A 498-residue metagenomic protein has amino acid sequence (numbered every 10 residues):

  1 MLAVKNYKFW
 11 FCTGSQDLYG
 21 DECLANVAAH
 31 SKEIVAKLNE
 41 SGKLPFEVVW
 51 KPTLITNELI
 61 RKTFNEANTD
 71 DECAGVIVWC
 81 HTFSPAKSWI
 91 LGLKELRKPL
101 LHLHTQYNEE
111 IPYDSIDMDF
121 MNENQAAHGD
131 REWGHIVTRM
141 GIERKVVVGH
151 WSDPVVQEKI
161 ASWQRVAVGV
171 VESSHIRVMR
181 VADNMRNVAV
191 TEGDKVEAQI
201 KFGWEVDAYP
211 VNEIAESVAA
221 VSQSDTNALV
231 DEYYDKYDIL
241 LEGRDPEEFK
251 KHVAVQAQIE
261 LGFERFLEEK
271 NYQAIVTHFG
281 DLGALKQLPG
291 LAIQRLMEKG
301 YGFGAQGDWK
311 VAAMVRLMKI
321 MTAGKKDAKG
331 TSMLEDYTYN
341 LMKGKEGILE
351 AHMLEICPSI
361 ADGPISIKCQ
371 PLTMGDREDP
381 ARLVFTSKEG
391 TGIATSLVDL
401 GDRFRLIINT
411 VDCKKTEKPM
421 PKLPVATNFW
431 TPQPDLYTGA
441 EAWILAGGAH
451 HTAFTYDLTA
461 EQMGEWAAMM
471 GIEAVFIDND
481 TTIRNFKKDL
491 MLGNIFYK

Functional and structural regions predicted by a protein language model:
A3-N26, H175-N184: Short beta-strand segments enriched in small/hydrophobic residues
A25-S41: Short catalytic helix/loop segments, enriched in acidic residues and glycine and frequently bearing histidine
P45-E47, H104, E109-R244: Cap/lid and interdomain-hinge subdomains that line or gate substrate/regulatory clefts in soluble alpha/beta enzymes
P52-E66, V156-E158: Structural motif
I60-C73, I90-G92, E260-E269: Short, well-structured alpha-helical segments in soluble
E232, K236-G324: Long, internal scaffold/assembly segments composed of regular secondary structure
G300-P424: C-terminal catalytic subdomain
G375-K498: Extended hydrophobic packing segments that form well-structured cores
